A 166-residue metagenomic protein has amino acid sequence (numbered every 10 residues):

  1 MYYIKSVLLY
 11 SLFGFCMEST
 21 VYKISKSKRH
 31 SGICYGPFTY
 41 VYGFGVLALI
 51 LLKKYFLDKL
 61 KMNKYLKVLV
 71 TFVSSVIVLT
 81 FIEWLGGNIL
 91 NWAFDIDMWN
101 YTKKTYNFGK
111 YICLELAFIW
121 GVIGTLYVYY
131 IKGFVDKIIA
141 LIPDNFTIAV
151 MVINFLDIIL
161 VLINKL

Functional and structural regions predicted by a protein language model:
M1-L166: Aromatic-rich, lipid-facing transmembrane alpha helices and their immediate juxtamembrane interface loops in integral
